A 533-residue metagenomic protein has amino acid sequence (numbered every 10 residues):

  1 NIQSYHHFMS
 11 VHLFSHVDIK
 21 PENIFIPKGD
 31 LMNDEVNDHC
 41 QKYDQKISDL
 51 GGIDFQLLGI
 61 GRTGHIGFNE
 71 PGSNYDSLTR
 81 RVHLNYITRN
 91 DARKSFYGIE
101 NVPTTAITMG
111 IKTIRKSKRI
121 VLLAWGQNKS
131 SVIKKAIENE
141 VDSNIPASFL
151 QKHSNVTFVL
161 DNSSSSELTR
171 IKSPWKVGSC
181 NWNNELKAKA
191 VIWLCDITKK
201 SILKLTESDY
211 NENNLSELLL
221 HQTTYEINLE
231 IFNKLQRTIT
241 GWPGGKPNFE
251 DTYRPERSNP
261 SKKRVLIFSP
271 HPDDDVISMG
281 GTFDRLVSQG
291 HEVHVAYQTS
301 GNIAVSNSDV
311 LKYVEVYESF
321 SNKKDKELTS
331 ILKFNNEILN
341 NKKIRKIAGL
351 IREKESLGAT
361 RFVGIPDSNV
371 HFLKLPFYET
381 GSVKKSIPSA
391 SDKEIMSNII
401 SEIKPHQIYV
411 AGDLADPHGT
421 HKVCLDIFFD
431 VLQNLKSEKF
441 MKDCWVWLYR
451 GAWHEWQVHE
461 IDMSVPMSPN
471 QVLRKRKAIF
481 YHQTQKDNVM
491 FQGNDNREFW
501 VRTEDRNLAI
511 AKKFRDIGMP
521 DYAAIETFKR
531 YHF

Functional and structural regions predicted by a protein language model:
I2-W193: Conserved phosphate- and dinucleotide-binding cores of soluble alpha/beta proteins, encompassing both enzyme active
K20, W125, M467-G493: A charged, well-structured terminal subsegment
I24-I26, R81, V295, V370-F372 (+2 more regions): Conserved beta-strand scaffold positions in the cores of enzyme catalytic domains, especially in NTP/NDP-utilizing
L31-N33, T198-P272, V276-K442, L448 (+5 more regions): Active-site beta-strand->loop->alpha-helix modules in alpha/beta enzyme cores, enriched in Gly/His/Asp(Glu)
Q127, N162-S164, T299-N302, A452-W453: Short beta-alpha junction loops
I137-N139, S173-K176, V310-Y313, C424-D426 (+1 more regions): Short secondary-structure boundary/capping segments
K176-L186, Y313-E327, V465-R474: Acidic, Ser/Thr-rich peripheral helices and adjacent loops at domain boundaries
W447-P466, N470, F499-R515, A524: PAPS-dependent sulfotransferase catalytic core
